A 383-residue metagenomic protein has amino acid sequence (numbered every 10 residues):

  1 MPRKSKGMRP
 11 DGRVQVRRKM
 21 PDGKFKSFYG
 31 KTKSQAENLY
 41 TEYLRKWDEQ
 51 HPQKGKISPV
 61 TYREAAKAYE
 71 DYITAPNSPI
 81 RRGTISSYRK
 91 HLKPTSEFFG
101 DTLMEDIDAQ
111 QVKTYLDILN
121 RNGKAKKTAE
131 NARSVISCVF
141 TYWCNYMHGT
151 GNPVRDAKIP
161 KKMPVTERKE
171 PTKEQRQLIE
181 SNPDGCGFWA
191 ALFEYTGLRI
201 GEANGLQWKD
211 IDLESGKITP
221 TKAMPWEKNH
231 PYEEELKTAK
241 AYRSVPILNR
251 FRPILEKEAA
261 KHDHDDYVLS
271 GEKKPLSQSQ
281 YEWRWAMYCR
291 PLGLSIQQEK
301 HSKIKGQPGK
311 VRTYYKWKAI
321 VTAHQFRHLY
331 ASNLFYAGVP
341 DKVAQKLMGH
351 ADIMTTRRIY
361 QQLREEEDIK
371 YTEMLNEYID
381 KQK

Functional and structural regions predicted by a protein language model:
M1-K31, K222: Short, Arg/Lys-rich segments that mark the N-terminal edge of DNA/RNA- and chromatin-recognition modules
P2-R3, T141-N152, F193-M224, K342-V343: Short, charged phosphate-coordinating catalytic segments
S27-F28, S58, E70-T150, P275-Q280 (+2 more regions): N-terminal core-binding DNA-recognition domain of tyrosine site-specific recombinases/integrases
E105, H148-G151, R155, P160-S181 (+2 more regions): DNA breakage-rejoining catalytic core of tyrosine-based enzymes
R121, S215, K228, Y232-Y242 (+2 more regions): C-terminal secondary-structure termini that scaffold catalytic or DNA-interacting sites
M163, E170, M224, R252 (+1 more regions): Catalytic-site neighborhood detector that most strongly recognizes the C-terminal catalytic loop/helix of tyrosine
L178, W189, H230-E233, R358 (+1 more regions): DNA/chromatin major-groove-contacting recognition/catalytic segments
S181-P183, V245, A260-Y267, E272-P275 (+2 more regions): Short, basic (Lys/Arg/His-rich) helix/loop patches that form interaction surfaces in the mid-to-C-terminal regions
